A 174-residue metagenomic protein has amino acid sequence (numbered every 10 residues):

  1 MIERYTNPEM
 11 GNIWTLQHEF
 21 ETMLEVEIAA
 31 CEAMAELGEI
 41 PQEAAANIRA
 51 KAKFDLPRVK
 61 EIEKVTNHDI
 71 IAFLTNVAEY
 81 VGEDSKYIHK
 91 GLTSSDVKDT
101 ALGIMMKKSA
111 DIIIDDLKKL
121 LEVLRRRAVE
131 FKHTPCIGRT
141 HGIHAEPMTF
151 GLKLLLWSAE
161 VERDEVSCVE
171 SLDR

Functional and structural regions predicted by a protein language model:
M1-R174: A helix-coil-helix interface module used to build multimeric assemblies and to scaffold catalytic/cofactor sites
